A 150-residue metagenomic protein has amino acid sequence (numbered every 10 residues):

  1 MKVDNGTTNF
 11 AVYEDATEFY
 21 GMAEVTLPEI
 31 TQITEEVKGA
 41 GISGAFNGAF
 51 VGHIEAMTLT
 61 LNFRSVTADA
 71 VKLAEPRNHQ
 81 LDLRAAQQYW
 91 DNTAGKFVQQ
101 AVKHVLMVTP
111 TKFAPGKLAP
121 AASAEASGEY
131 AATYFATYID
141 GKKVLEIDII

Functional and structural regions predicted by a protein language model:
M1-E35: Polar/acidic, low-complexity leader/linker segments enriched in S/T/G and N/D
N5-T7, I54-T58, P76-Q80, Q99 (+1 more regions): A general secondary-structure signal for short beta-strands and their flanking turns/coil in non-transmembrane regions
F19-G21, V37-G44, R64, R84-Q88 (+2 more regions): Eukaryotic N-proximal low-complexity acidic segments or loops
G21-E55: A positional/architectural concept
N47-T67, A122-F135: Oligomerization/assembly interface segments of phage tail-like spikes and tubes
T58-K112: A contiguous binding-surface segment within folded domains or other stable secondary-structure elements
T109-I150: Mixed-charge, glycine-accented linear interaction segment located at domain edges/termini
